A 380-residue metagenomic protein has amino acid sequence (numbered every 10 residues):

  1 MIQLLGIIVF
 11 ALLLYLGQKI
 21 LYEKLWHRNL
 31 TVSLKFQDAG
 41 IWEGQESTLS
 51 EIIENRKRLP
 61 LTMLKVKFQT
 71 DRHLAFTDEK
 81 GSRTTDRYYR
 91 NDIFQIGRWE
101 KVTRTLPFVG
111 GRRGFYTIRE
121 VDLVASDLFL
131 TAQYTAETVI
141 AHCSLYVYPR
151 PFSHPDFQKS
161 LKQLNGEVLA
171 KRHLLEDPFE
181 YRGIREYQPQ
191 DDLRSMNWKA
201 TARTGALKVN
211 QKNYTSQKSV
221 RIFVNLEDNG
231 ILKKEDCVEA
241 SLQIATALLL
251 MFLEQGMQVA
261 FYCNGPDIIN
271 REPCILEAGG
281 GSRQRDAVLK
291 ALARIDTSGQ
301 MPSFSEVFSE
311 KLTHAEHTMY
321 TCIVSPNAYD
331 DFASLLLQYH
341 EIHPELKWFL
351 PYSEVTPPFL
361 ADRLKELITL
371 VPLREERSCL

Functional and structural regions predicted by a protein language model:
M1-F10: Feature marks short, highly hydrophobic, charge-poor N-terminal signal-anchor/signal peptide-like helices that anchor
L14-R271: An amphipathic, basic-hydrophobic helix/alpha-beta surface used to engage anionic, phosphate-rich ligands or surfaces
P189, L193-L380: Exposed, interaction-prone extracellular/peripheral surfaces
